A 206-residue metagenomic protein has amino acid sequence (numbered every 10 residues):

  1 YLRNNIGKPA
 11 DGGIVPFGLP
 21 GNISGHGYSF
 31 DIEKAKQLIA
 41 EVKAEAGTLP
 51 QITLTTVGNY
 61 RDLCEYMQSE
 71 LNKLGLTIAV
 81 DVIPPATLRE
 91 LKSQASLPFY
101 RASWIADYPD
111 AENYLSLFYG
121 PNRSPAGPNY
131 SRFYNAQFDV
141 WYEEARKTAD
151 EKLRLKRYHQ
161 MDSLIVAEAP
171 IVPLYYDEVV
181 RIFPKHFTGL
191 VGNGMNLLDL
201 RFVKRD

Functional and structural regions predicted by a protein language model:
Y1-S69, K73-L74, Y134, Q160: Append "and occasionally in soluble cytosolic enzymes with long acidic Gly/Pro-rich linkers
L2-R3, V42-G58, S96, Y100-A106 (+1 more regions): Bilobed periplasmic-binding protein-like "clamshell/Venus-flytrap" ligand-binding domains
I6-P9, P20-N22, G58-R61, P85-T87 (+3 more regions): Solvent-exposed loop/turn segments at secondary-structure junctions within structured extracellular/periplasmic domains
F17-K34, A44-T48, L91-A95, S116-K147 (+1 more regions): Short, solvent-exposed loop/beta-turn-alpha elements that line the ligand-binding surface or hinge of extracytoplasmic
S69-G75, V140, K152: Extracytoplasmic/periplasmic substrate-recognition and gating elements
E70-P121: Periplasmic binding protein-like
